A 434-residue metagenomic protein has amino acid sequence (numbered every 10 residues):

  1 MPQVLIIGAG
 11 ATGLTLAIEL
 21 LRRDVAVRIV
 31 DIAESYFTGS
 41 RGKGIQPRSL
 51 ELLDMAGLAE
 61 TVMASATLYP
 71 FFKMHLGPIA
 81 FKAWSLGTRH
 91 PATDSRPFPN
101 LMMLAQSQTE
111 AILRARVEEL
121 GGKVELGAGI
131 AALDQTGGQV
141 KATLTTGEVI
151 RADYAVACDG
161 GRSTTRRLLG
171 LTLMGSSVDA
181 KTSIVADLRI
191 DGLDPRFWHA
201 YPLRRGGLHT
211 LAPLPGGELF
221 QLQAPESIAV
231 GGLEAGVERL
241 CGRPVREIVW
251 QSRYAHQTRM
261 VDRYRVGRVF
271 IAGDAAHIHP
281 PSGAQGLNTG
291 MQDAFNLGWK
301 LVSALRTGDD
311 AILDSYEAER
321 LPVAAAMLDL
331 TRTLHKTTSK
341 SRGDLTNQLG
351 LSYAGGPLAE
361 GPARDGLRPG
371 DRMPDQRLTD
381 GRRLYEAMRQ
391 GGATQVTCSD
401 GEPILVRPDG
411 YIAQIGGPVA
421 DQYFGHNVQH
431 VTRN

Functional and structural regions predicted by a protein language model:
M1-I7, R22-R23, I32, D54 (+4 more regions): Helical substrate-recognition/capping region of FAD-dependent monooxygenase/halogenase enzymes
G13-L14: N-terminal Rossmann-fold NAD(P) dinucleotide-binding loop
L21-G42: Glycine-rich FAD pyrophosphate-binding loop
T38-E118, P213-L214: Active-site-adjacent segment of FAD-dependent monooxygenases/related oxidoreductases
S65, I228-T289, V323, M327 (+1 more regions): FAD/FMN-dependent oxidoreductases across multiple families
A115, Y154, C158-H256: Conserved FAD-binding catalytic core of PHBH/FMO-like flavoproteins
L126-V140: A conserved short coil-to-beta-strand element within the FAD-binding core of flavoproteins
T145-Y154: Core beta-strand elements of the Rossmann-like FAD/NAD(P) dinucleotide-binding domain in flavoenzyme oxidoreductases
